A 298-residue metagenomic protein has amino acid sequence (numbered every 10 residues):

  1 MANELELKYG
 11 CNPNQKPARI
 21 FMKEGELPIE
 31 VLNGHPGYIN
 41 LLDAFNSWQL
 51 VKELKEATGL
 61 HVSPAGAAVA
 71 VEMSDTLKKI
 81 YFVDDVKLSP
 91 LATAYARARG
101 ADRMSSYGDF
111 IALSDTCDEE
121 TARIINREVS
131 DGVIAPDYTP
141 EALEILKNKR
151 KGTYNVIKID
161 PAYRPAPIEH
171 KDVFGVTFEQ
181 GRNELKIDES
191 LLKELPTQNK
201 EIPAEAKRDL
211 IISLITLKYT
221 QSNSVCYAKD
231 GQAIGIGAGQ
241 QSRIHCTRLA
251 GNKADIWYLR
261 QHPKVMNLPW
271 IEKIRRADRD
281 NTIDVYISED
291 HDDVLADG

Functional and structural regions predicted by a protein language model:
M1-G298: ATP-dependent carboxylate/acyl-activation modules
